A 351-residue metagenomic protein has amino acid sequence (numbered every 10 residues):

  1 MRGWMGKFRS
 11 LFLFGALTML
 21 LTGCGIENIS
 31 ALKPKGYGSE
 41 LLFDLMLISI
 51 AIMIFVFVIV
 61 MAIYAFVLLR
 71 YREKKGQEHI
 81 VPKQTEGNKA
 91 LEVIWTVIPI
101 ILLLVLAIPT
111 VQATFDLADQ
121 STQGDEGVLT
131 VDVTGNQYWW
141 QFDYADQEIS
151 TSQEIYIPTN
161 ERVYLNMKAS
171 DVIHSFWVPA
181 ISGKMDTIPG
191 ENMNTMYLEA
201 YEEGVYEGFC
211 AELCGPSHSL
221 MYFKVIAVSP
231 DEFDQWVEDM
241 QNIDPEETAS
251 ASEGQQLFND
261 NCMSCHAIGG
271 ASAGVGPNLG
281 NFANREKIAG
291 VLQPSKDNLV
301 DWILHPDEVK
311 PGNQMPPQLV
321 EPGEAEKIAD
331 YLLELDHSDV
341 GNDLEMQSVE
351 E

Functional and structural regions predicted by a protein language model:
R2-T159, G341: Extracytoplasmic entry segments of secretory-pathway proteins
E126, E148-T151, D231-N259, D343-E351: Electrostatic cytochrome c docking/interface patches
N136-Y138, N160-R162, K168-V172, I181-G183 (+3 more regions): Solvent-exposed coil/turn segments that connect beta secondary-structure elements in extracytoplasmic/periplasmic
A145-P179: Extracytoplasmic/periplasmic/luminal assembly and interaction segments in envelope/secretory/respiratory proteins
S152-I155, S182-D186, Y197: Beta-strand-rich interaction surfaces with strong enrichment in secreted/lumenal proteins
V163, T187-Q241, E247-T248, D260-I268: Extracellular/periplasmic metallocenter environments
E203, Y222, S252-M263, S272-G280 (+1 more regions): Sequence context surrounding c-type heme c attachment/ligation sites in exported
E238, N242-A249, G269, A273-L335: Extracytoplasmic electron-transfer domains, predominantly the class I c-type cytochrome c fold
